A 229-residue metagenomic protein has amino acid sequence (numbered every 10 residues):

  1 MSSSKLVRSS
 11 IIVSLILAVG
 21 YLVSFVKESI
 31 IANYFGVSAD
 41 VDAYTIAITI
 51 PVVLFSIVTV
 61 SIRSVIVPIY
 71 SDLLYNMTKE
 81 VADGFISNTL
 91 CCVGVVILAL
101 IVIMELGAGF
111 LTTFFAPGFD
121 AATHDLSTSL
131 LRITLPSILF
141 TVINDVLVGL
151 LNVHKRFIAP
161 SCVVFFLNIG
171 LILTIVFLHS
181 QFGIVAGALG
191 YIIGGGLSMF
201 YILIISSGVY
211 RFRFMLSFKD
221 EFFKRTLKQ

Functional and structural regions predicted by a protein language model:
M1-Q229: Membrane-embedded alpha-helical bundles of multi-pass transporters/translocases, especially carrier/permease families
